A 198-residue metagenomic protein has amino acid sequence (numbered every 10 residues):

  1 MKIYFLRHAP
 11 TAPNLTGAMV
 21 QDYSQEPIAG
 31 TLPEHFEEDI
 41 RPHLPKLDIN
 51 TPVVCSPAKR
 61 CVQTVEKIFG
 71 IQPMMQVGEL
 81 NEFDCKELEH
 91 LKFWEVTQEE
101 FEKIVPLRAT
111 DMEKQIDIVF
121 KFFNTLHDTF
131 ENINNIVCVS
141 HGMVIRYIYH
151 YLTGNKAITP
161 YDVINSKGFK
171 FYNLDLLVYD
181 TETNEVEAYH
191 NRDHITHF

Functional and structural regions predicted by a protein language model:
M1-K2, P45, M75, L80-W94 (+2 more regions): Acidic, low-complexity terminal tails and accessory targeting/binding regions of phosphate-metabolizing enzymes
K2-L6, V54, N134-V144: Beta-strand elements within well-structured catalytic alpha/beta cores of enzymes that handle phosphate/sulfate esters
I3-Q63, D111-I118: Loop-to-helix element that buttresses phosphate recognition and phosphoryl-transfer chemistry
A9-A12, A58-C61, N81-E82, G142-I145 (+2 more regions): Short, solvent-exposed loop/turn segments at secondary-structure junctions
E38-P106: Phosphate-coordination/substrate-recognition cap region in phosphate-metabolizing enzymes
K46-I49, L126-N134: Glycine-rich phosphate-binding loop signature in dinucleotide/nucleotide-binding domains
K67, I71, T125, T129 (+1 more regions): Active-site catalytic microenvironments for nucleophilic, acid-base chemistry
E100-F130: Internal catalytic-core helix/loop-beta-alpha segment that presents or stabilizes conserved functional determinants
